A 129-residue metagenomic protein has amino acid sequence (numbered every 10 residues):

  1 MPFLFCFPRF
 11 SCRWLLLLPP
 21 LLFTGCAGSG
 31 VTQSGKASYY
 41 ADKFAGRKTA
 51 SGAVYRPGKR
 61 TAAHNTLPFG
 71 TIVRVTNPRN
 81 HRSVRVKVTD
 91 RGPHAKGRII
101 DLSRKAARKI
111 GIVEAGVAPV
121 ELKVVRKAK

Functional and structural regions predicted by a protein language model:
P2-R13, L22-K129: Secreted/periplasmic proteins
